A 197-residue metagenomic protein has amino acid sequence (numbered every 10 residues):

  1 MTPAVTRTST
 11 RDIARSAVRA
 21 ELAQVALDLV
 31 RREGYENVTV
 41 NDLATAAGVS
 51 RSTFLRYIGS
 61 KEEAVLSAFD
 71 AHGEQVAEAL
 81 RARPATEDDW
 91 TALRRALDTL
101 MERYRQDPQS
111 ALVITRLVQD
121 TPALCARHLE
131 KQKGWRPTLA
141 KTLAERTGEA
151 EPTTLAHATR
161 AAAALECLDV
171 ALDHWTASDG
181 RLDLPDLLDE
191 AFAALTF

Functional and structural regions predicted by a protein language model:
M1-E33, N37-V49: Basic, helix-initiating cap at the start of DNA-binding domains
M1-V5, K141, E145, A177-F197: C-terminal peripheral helix-coil segments that are non-catalytic and often amphipathic
S9, A17, E33-Y35, L55-S67 (+1 more regions): HTH DNA-binding helix-turn interface
D42-A46, F54, L93: Append "Primarily bacterial transcriptional regulators
E74-I114: Hydrophobic alpha-helical connector segments
Y104, T115, A171-D179: Secondary-structure edge/capping motif, primarily at the C-terminal ends of alpha-helices and the immediately following
Q109-T138, A150: Short secondary-structure transition hinges
T147-A163: All-alpha amphipathic helical-bundle segments outside canonical DNA-binding/catalytic cores that form hydrophobic
